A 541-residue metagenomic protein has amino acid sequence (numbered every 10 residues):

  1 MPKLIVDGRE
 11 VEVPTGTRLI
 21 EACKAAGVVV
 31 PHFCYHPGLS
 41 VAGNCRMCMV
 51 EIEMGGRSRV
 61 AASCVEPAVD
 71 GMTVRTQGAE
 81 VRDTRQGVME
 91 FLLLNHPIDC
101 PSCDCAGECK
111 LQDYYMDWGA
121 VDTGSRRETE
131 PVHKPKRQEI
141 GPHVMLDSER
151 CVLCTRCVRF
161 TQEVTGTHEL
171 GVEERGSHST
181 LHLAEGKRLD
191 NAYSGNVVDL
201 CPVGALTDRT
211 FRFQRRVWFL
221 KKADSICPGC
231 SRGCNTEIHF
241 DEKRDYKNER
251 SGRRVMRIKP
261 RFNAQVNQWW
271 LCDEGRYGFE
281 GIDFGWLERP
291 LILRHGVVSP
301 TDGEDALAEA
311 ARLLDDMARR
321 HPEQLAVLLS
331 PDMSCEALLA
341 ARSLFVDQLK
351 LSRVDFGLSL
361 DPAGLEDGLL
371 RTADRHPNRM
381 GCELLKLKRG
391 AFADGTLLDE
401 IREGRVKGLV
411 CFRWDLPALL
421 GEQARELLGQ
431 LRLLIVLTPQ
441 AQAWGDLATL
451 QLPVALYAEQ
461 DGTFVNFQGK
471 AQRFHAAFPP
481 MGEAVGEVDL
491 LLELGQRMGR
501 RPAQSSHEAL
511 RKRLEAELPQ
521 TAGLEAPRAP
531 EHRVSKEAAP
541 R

Functional and structural regions predicted by a protein language model:
K3, T17-E21, P67, S334 (+1 more regions): Short, structural beta-strand-to-alpha-helix junction motif
K3-I5, D70-Q77, H182-E185, K222 (+3 more regions): Short beta-alpha connecting loops at secondary-structure transitions that line or flank enzyme active sites
L19-E53: A basic, amphipathic helix-loop patch mediating RNA/tRNA/ribosome contacts
R46-T236, D241, K247: Fe-S ferredoxin-like electron-transfer domains and their immediately adjacent linker/connector regions across
N95-P131, P135, F478-V534: N-terminal leader/propeptide and maturation segments of large enzyme subunits in energy/redox metabolism and hydrolases
R127, K247-E323, D367-A391, E403: Cofactor-/ligand-binding subdomain signature composed of acidic, glycine-rich, tryptophan-containing flexible loops
A192-P260, R413-D415, Q423-R425, G429-Q442 (+1 more regions): Phosphate/diphosphate-binding loops
M317-R320, L338-G523: Non-catalytic alpha/beta scaffold blocks inside enzyme catalytic domains
